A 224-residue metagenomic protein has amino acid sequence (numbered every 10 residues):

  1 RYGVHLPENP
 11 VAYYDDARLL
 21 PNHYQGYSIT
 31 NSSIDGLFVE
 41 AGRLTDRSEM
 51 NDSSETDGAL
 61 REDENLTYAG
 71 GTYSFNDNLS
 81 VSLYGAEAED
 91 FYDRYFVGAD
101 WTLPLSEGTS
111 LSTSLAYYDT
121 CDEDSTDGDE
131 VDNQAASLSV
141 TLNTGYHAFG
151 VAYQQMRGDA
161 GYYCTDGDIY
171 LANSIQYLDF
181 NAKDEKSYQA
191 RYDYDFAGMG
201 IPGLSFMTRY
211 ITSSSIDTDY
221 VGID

Functional and structural regions predicted by a protein language model:
R1, G36-E40, S48, D77-S82 (+4 more regions): Repeated loop/turn-to-beta-strand initiation elements of outer-membrane beta-barrel proteins
Y2-Y14, V39-T45, A69, D77-E89 (+3 more regions): Transmembrane beta-strand segments that form the barrel wall of outer-membrane beta-barrel proteins
E8-Y14, R47-N51, D77, E89-D93 (+5 more regions): Gram-negative outer-membrane beta-barrel proteins
Y13-R18, D52-E62, G70, Y84-E89 (+3 more regions): Outer-membrane beta-barrel domain signature
P21-Q25, D63-T67, F91-Y95, D132-A136 (+2 more regions): Residues that define the transmembrane beta-barrel architecture of outer-membrane proteins
Y27-N31, A69-Y73, V97-W101, L138-T144 (+2 more regions): Residues on the lipid-exposed face of transmembrane beta-strands in outer-membrane beta-barrel proteins
N31-D35, Y73-D77, E87, L103-E107 (+3 more regions): Outer-membrane beta-barrel strand-turn architecture
E55-T56, S112-P202, D217: Extracellular/periplasmic loop regions
